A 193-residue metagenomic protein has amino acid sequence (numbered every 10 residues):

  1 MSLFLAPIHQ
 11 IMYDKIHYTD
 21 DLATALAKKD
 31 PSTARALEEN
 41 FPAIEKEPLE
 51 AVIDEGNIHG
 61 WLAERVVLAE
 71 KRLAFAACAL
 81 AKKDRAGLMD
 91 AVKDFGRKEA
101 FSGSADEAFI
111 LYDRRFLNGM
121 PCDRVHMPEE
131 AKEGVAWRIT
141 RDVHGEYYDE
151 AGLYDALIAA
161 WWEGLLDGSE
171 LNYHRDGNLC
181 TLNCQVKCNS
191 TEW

Functional and structural regions predicted by a protein language model:
M1-K132, W193: N-terminal accessory segment detector
A131-N178: Short, hydrophobic/π-rich interface segment
H144-Y147, C188-W193: Short, charged/polar, Gly/Pro-enriched secondary-structure boundary elements
R175-N189: Beta-rich nucleic-acid/ligand-interaction surfaces
